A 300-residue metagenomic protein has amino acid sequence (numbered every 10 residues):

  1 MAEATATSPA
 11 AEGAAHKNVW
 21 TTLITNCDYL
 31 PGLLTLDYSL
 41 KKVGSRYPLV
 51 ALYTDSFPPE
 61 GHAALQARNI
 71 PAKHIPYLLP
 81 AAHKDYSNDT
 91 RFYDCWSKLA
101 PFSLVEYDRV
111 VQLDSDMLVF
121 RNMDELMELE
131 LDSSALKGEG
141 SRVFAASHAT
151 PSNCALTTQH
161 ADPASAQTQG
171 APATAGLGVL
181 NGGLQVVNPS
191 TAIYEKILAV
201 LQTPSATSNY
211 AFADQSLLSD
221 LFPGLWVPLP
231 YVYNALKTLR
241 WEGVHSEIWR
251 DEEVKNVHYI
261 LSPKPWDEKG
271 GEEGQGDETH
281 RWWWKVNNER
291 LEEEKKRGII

Functional and structural regions predicted by a protein language model:
M1-I300: Glycosyltransferase catalytic domains, chiefly GT-A lineage
